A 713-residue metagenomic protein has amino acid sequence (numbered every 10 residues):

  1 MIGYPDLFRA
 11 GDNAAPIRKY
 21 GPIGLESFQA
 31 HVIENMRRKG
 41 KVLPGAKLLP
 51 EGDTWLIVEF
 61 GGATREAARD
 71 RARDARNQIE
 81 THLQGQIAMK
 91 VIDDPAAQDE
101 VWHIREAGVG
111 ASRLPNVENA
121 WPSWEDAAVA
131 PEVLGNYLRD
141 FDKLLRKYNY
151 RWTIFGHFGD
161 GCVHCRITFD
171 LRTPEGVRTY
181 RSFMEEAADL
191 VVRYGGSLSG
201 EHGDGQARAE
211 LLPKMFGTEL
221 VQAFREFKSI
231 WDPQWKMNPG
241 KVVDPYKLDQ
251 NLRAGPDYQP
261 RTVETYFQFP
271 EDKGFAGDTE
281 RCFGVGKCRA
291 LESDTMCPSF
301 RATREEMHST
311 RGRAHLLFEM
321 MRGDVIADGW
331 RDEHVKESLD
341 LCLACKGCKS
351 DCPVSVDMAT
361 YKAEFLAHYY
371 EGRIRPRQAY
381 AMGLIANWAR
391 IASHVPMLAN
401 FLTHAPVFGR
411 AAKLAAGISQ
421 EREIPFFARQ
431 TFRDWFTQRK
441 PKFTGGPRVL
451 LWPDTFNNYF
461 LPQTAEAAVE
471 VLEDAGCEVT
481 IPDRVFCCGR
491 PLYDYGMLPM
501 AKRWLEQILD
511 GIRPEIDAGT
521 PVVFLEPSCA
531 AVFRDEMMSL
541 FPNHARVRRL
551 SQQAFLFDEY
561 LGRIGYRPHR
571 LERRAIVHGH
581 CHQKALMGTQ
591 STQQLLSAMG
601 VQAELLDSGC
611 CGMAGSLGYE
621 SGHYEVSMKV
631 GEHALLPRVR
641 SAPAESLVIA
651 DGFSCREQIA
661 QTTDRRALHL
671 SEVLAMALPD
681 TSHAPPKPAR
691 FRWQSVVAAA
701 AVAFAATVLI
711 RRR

Functional and structural regions predicted by a protein language model:
M1-G21, A63-T64, A75-R76, L134-W152 (+6 more regions): Long hydrophobic segments that form regular secondary structure
M1-I2, G52-G62, P115-A127, V163-T173 (+4 more regions): Short, hydrophobic beta-strand segments
A10-N13, L25, A120, P131-F141 (+16 more regions): Extended, hydrophobic alpha-helical segments in both membrane/secreted and soluble proteins
G11-E118, P122, R151, G156-H157 (+10 more regions): Terminal amphipathic helices with adjacent charged low-complexity linkers/tails
N35-L49, Q98-G108, R166-T179, R208-V221 (+7 more regions): Short glycine/threonine-rich loop-to-helix capping motif typified by GTGT followed within a few residues by an Asp-Pro
E80-V91, A187-G203, P233-K236: Flexible helix-coil linker/hinge segments at domain or subdomain boundaries
L114-P115, N119, E125, R193-L198 (+5 more regions): Ferredoxin-type iron-sulfur electron-transfer modules and their immediate structural context
D232, P239, A359-R713: Iron-sulfur cluster-binding electron-transfer modules in prokaryotic oxidoreductases
